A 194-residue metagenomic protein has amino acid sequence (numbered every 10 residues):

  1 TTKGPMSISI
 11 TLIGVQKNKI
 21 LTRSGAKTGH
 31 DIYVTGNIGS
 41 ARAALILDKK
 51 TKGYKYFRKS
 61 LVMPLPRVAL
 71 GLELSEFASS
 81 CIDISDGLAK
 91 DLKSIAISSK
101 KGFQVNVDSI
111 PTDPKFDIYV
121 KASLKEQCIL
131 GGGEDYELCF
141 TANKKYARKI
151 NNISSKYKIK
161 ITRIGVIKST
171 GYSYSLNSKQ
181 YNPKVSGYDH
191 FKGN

Functional and structural regions predicted by a protein language model:
T1-I8, I13, N18, E76 (+1 more regions): Glycine-/charge-enriched secondary-structure boundary and capping motifs
T1-L47, V166: Glycine-rich anion-binding loops of enzyme active sites
I10-T22, K55-E73, K121: Active-site glycine-rich loop that binds ribose-phosphate moieties when present
L21, L45, L61, Y188-F191: Short clusters of hydrophobic/aromatic residues that line enzyme substrate/ligand-binding pockets
H30-G36, P64-L88: Internal active-site segments that recognize and position negatively charged phosphoryl groups and nucleotide moieties
G36-K50, N151-I161: Short secondary-structure transition/capping segments
A44, K49-L65, K115-D117: A short, charged helix-loop
K49-K50, L70-E73, C128-L130: A short alpha-helix capping/helix-coil boundary motif
